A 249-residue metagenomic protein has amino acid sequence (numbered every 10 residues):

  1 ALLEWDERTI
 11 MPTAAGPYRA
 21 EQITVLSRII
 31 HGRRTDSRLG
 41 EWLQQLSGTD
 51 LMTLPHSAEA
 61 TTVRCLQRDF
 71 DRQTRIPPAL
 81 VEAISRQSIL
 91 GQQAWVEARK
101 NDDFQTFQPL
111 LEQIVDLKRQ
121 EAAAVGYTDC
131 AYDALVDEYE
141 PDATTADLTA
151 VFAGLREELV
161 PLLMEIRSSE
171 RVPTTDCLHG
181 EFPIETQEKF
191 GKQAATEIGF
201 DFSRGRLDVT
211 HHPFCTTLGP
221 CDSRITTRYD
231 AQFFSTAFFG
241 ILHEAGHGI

Functional and structural regions predicted by a protein language model:
A1-A143: A well-structured
L2-E7, Q67, E170-R171, C221 (+1 more regions): Short acidic (Asp/Glu) and glycine-rich catalytic loops that position anionic groups and cofactors
Y18, H31, H56, H179 (+2 more regions): Histidine (H) residue identity feature
I84-T236: Contiguous, non-catalytic segments that form substrate-binding/exosite surfaces or channel walls
F233-G248: Short alpha-helix carrying the canonical HExxH Zn2+-binding catalytic motif
